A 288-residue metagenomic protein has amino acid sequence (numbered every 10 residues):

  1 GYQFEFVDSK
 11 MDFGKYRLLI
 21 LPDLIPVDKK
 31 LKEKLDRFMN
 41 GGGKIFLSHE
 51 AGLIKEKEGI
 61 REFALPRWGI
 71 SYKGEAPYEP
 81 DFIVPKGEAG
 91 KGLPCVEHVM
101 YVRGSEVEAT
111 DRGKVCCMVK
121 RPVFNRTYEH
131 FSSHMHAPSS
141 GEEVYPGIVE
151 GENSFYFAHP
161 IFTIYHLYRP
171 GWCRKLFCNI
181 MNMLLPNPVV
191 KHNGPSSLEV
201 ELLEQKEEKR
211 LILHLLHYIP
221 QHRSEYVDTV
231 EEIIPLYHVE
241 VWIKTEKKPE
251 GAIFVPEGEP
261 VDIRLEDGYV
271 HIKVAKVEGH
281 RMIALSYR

Functional and structural regions predicted by a protein language model:
G1-F63, R126-Y128, S132-S140, V255 (+1 more regions): Helical hinge/lid and interdomain linker segments adjacent to catalytic or ligand-binding clefts that mediate domain
E5-S9, F155, I161-Y165: Catalytic grooves of carbohydrate-active enzymes
G14-P22, K29-K30, K34-R37, G141-E150 (+4 more regions): Carbohydrate-binding surface patches
I25-R103, R121, C178: A glycine-rich, often tryptophan-bearing local segment used as a flexible ligand/cofactor-contacting loop or short
F46, C116, F155-F157: Hydrophobic/aromatic beta-strand patches that form the interior of the parallel beta-sheet core in alpha/beta enzyme
K55-R61, H166-G171, E225-E232: Short, flexible/disordered intra-domain loops and linkers
E79-E152, Y165, L176-E204, S224-Y226 (+1 more regions): Catalytic beta-strand/loop cores that center a nucleophilic Ser/Cys/Thr and support acyl-enzyme chemistry
S132-S139, I161, K191-H192, K206-E232 (+3 more regions): Long alpha-helical segments found as membrane-embedded helices
